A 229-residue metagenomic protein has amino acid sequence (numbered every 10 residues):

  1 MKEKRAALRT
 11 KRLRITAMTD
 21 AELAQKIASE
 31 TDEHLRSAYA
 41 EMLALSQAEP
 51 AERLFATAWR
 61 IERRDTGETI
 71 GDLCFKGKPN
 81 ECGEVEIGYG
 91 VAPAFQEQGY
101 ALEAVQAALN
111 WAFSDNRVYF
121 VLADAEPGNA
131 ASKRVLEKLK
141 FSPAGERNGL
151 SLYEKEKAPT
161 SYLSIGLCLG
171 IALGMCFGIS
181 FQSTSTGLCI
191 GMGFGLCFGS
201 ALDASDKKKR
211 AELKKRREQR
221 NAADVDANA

Functional and structural regions predicted by a protein language model:
M1-E86, G90-A94, A107-W111, D115 (+4 more regions): GNAT-family acyltransferases
F95-E103: Glycine-centered recognition micro-motifs in short, flexible terminal segments and loops
G99, P127, S132-R134, G145-E146 (+4 more regions): Helix-termini ("caps") and immediately adjacent flexible loops/tails, especially at membrane-solvent interfaces
L169-C176: Hydrophobic, membrane-inserted alpha-helices
